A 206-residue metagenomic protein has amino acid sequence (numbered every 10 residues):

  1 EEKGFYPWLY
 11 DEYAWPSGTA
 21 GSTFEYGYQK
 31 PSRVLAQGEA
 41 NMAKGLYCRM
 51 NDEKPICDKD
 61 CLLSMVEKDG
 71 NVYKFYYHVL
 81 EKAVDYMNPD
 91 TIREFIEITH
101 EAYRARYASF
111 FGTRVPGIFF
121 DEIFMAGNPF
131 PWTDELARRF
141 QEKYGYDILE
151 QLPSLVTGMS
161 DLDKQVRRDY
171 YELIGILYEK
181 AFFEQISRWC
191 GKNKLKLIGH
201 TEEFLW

Functional and structural regions predicted by a protein language model:
E1-R168: Mature extracytoplasmic enzyme cores
P7-G18, R114-E122, Y170-W206: Aromatic-lined carbohydrate-recognition surfaces of secreted/lumenal glycan-active proteins
